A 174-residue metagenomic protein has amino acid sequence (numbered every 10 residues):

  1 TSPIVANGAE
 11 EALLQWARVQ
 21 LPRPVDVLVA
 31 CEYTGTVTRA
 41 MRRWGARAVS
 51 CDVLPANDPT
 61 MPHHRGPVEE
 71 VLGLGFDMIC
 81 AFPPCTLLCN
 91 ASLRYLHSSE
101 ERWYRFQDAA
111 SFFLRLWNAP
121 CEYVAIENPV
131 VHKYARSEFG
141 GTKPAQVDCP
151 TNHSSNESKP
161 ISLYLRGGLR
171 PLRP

Functional and structural regions predicted by a protein language model:
T1-P174: Conserved active-site and SAM-binding loop architecture of S-adenosyl-L-methionine-dependent nucleic-acid
